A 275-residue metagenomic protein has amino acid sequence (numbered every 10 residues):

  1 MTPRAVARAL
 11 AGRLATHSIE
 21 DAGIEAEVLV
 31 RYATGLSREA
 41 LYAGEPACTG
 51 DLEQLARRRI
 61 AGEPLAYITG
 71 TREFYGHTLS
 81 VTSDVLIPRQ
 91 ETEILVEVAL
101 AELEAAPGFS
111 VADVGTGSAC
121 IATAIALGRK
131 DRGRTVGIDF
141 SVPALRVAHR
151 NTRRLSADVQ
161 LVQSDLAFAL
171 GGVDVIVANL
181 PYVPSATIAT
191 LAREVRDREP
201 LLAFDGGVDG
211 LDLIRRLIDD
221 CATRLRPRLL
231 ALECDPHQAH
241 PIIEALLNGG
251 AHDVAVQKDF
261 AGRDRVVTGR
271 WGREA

Functional and structural regions predicted by a protein language model:
M1-E39: Non-catalytic accessory regions of SAM-dependent methyltransferases
L14, L103, T152, C221 (+1 more regions): Conserved hydrophobic residues forming the short capping helix/wall of the S-adenosyl-L-methionine
V28-A101: Conserved AdoMet
T78, R134, D158-Q160, H252-A255: Conserved beta-strand segments of alpha/beta enzyme cores
Q90-T190, R215-R216, H237: Conserved SAM/SAH cofactor-binding pocket of Class I
Y182-L213: Mobile active-site "lid"/loop adjacent to the S-adenosyl-L-methionine
V208-W271: Conserved Class I SAM-dependent methyltransferase catalytic core
R273-A275: Flexible, glycine-/basic-rich loop-and-beta segments that form/coincide with the SAM-dependent methyltransferase
